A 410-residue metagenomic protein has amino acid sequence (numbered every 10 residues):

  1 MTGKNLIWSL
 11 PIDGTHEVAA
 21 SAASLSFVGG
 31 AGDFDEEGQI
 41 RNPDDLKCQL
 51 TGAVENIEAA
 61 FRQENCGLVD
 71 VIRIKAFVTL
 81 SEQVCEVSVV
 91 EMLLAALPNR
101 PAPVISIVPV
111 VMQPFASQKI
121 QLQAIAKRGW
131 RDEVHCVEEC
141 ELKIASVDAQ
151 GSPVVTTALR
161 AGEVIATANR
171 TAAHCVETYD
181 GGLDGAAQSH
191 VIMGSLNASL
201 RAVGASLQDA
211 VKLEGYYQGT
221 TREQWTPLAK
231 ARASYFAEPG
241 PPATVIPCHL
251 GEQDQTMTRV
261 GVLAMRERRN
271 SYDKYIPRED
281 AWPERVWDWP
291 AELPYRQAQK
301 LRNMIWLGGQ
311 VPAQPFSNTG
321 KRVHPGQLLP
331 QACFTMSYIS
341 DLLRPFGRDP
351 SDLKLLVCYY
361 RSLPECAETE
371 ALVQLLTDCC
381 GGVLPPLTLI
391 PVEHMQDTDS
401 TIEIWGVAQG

Functional and structural regions predicted by a protein language model:
M1-I72, V78-K354, Y360-G410: N-terminal presequence-like segments and the immediate start of the first folded domain
